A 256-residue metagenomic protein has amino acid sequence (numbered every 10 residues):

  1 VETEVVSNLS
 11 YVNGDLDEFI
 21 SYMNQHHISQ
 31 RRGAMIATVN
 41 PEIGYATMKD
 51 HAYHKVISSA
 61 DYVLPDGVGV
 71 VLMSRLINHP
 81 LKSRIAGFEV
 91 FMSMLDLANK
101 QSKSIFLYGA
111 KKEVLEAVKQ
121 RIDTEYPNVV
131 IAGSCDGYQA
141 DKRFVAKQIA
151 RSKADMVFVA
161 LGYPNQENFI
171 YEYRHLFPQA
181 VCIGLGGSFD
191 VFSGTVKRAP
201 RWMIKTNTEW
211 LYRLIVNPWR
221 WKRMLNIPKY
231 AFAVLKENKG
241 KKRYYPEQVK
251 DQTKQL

Functional and structural regions predicted by a protein language model:
V1-S83, F88: N-terminal nucleotide/polyanion-binding subdomain common to many enzyme families
R31-G33, K103, F177-A180: A short helix->loop->beta-strand "cap" motif at the edges of active sites that frequently abuts
N40-G44, L161-Q166, S188: Short glycine-rich anion-binding loops that position phosphate/pyrophosphate groups of nucleotides and phosphorylated
G69-S74, R198-Q252: A transmembrane-helix-recognition feature enriched in membrane-embedded lipid enzymes and envelope glyco-/phospholipid
S74-Q148, S152: Conserved beta-alpha
K119, E167-L176: Short Gly/Thr/Asp-enriched flexible loops that form oxyanion-binding sites at enzyme active sites
G137-D141, P178-V216: Short, flexible loop segments at boundaries between secondary-structure elements
I149, K153-F158, Y163: Proline-aspartate-enriched helix->loop->beta-strand connector
